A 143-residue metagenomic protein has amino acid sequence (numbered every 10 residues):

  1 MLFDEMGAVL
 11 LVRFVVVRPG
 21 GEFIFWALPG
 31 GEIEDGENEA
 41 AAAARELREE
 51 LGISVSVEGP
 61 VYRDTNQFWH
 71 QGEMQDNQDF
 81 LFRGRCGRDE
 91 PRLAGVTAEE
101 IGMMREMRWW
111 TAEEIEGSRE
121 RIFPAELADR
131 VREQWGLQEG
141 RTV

Functional and structural regions predicted by a protein language model:
M1-A27, V55-S56, C86: N-terminal strand-loop-strand
F3-A8, V17, E34, R63-F68 (+1 more regions): Short, charged/polar surface micro-motifs in flexible loops or helix N-caps
V12, G36, S118: Residues that scaffold the ATP/ADP-binding catalytic core of kinase and kinase-like folds
F14, R45-E49, R108: Short, cationic motifs built from Arg/Lys/His that form the positively charged side of catalytic pockets
G21, E73-N77, E100: Short coil/turn motifs at beta-sheet boundaries
F25, P91-V143: Nudix hydrolase/Nudix homology domain
L28-V61: The catalytic Nudix box helix
N66-G95, R108, R130, Q134: Active-site-adjacent beta-strand/loop module that shapes the phosphate/pyrophosphate-binding cleft
